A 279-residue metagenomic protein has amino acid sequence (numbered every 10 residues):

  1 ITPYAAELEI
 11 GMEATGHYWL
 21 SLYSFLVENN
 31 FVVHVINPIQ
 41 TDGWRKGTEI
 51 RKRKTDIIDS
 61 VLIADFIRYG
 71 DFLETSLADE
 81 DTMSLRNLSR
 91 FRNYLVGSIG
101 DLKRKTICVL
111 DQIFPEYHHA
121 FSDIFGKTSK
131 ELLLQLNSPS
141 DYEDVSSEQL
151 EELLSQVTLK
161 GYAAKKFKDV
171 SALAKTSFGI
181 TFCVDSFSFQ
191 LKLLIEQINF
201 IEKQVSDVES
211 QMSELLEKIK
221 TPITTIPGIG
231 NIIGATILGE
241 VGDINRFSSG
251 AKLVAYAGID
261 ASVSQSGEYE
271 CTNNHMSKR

Functional and structural regions predicted by a protein language model:
I1-R279: A detector of single, family-specific signature residues that are central to catalytic or substrate-handling motifs
